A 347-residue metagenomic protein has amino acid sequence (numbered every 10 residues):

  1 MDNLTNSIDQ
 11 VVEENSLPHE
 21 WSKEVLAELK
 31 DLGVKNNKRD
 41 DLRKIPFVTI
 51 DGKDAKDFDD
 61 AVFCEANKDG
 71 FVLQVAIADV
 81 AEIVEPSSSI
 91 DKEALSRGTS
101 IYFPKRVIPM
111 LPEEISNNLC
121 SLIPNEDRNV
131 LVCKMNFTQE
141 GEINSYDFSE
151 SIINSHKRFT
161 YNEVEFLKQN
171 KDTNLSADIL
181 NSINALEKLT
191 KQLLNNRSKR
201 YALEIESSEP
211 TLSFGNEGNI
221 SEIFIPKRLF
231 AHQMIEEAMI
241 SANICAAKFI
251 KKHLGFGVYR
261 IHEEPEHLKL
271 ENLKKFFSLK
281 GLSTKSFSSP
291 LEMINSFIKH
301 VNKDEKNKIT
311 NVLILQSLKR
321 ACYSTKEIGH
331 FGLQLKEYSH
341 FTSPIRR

Functional and structural regions predicted by a protein language model:
M1-R347: Electropositive polyanion-binding surfaces
